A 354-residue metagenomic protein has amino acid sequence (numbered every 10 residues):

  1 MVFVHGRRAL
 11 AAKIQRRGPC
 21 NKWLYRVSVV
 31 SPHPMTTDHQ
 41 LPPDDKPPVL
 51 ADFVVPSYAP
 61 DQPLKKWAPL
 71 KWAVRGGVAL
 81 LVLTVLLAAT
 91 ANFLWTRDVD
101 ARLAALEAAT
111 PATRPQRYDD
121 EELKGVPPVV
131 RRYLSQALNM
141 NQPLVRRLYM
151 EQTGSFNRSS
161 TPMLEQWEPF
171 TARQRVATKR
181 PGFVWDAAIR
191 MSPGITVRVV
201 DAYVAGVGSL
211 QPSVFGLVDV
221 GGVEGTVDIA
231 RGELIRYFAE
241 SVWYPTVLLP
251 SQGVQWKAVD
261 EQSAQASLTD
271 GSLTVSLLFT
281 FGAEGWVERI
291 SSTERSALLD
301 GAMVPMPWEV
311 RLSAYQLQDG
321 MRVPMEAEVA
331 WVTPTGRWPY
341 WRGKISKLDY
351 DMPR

Functional and structural regions predicted by a protein language model:
R75-T90: Hydrophobic membrane-insertion alpha-helices, especially the h-region of bacterial N-terminal signal peptides
V99-Y149: N-terminal leader/targeting segments and the immediate start of mature chains
R131-V218: N-terminal mature ectodomain segment of secretory-pathway/periplasmic proteins
L144-E151, T178-D186, A258-S267, E288-R289 (+1 more regions): Short, hydrophobic/aromatic-rich segments at coil-to-beta transitions
Q211-D270, M303: Flexible, processing/modification-adjacent segments and terminal tails in exported/periplasmic/extracellular proteins
Q265-Y350: Gly/Pro-enriched, hydrophobic low-complexity segments that function as extracytoplasmic propeptides/linkers
